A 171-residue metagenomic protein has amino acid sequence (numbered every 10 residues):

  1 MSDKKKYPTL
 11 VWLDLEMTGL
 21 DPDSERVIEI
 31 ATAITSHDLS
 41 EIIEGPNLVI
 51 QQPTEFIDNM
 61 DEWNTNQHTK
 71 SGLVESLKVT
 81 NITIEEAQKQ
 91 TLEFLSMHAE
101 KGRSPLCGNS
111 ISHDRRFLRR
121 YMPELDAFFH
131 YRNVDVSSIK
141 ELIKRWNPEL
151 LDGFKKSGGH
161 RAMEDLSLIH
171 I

Functional and structural regions predicted by a protein language model:
S2-K4, Y131, S157-H160: Alpha-helical transmembrane bundles and membrane-interface segments of multipass inner-membrane proteins
S2-L13, M17-G108, F154: Conserved non-catalytic scaffold segment of RNase H-like nuclease domains
H68-K70, N147-E164: A polyampholytic, Gly/Pro-enriched intrinsically disordered region
T83, A87-T91, D114, Y121 (+1 more regions): Amphipathic alpha-helical interface surfaces
H113-Y131: Substrate-recognition/cap helix-loop segment adjacent to the acidic, metal-dependent catalytic center of Asp-based
H130-P148: Short, flexible loop segments at boundaries between secondary-structure elements
H170-I171: Conserved small/polar residues in nucleotide/adenosyl-binding loops
